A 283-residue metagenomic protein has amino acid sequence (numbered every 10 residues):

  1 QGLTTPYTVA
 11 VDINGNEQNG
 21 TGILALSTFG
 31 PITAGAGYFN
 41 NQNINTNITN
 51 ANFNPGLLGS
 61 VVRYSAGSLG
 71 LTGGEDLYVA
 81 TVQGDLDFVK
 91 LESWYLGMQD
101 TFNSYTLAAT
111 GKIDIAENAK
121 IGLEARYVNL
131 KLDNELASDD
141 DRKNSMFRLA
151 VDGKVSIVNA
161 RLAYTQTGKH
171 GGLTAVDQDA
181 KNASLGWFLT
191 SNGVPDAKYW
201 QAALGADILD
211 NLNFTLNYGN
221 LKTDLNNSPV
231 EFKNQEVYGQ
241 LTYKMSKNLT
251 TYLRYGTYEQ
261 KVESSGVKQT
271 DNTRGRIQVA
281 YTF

Functional and structural regions predicted by a protein language model:
Q1-A10, A34-G37, A80, F88-Q99 (+4 more regions): Transmembrane beta-strand segments that form the barrel wall of outer-membrane beta-barrel proteins
Q1-N54, V82-V89, G153-H170: Outer membrane beta-barrel
T4-A10, Q42-T46, G97-N103, I115 (+4 more regions): Gram-negative outer-membrane beta-barrel proteins
E17-T21, T28-G30, G74-Y78, D85-D87 (+5 more regions): Residues that define the transmembrane beta-barrel architecture of outer-membrane proteins
I23-A25, A34, A80-V82, L91-S93 (+6 more regions): Membrane-embedded beta-strands of outer-membrane beta-barrel proteins, especially the hydrophobic/small aromatic
T28-P31, Q83-F88, G97, I113-E117 (+4 more regions): Outer-membrane beta-barrel strand-turn architecture
A80, A202, Y243-M245, D271-F283: Outer-membrane beta-barrel "beta-signal"
D85, T110-D224: Detector for outer-membrane/organellar transmembrane beta-barrel domains, recognizing the amphipathic beta-strand
